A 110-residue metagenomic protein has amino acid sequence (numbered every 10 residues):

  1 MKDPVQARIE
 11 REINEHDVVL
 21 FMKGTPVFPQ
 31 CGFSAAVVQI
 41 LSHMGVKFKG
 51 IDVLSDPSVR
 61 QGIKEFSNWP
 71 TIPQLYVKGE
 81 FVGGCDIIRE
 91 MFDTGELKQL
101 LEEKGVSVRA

Functional and structural regions predicted by a protein language model:
M1-V5, R109-A110: N-terminal organelle transit peptides
E10-K47: Local sequence-structure signature of Cys/Sec-based thiol-disulfide redox active-site neighborhoods
F21, Q74-K78: Acidic beta-strand-to-loop metal/phosphate-binding motif
S42-R60: Thiol-based oxidoreductase modules, predominantly thioredoxin-like and allied folds used for disulfide exchange
E65-T71: Thiol/disulfide oxidoreductase modules built on the thioredoxin-like
V77-R109: Non-catalytic, surface beta->alpha helical segment in thiol-disulfide oxidoreductase systems
